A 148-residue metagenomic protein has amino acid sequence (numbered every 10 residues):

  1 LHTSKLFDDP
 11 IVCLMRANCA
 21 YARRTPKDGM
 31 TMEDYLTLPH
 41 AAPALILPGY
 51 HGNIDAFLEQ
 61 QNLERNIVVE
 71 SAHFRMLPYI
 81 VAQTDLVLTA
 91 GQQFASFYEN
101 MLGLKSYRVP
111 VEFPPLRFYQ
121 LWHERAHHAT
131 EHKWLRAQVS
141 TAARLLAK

Functional and structural regions predicted by a protein language model:
L1-A17, R23-R24, K105-Y107: Short beta-strand-centered segments that line the small-molecule binding cleft or hinge of alpha/beta clamshell
H2-K5, T31-E33, E59, S96 (+1 more regions): Short secondary-structure boundary/capping segments
P10-V12, P39, R117: Structural motif
V12, E33, L86-V87: A residue-level structural signature of the nucleotidyltransferase/glycosyltransferase Rossmann-like core
A20-Y21, M32, L104-A147: A late-sequence structural motif
Y21-D34, L38-Q61, Q92, H128-H132 (+2 more regions): Secondary-structure junction motif
Y35, Y79-A82, Q120: Hydrophobic residues within well-ordered alpha-helices
I46-S106: Hydrophobic hinge/microswitch elements
